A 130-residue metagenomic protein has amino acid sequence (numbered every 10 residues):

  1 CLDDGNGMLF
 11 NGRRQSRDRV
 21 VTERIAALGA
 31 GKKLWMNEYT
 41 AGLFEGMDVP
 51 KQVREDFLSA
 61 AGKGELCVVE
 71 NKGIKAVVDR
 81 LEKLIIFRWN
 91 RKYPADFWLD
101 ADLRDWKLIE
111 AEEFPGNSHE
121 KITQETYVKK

Functional and structural regions predicted by a protein language model:
C1-K130: Enzymes that bind and transform nitrogen-containing heteroaromatic metabolites
